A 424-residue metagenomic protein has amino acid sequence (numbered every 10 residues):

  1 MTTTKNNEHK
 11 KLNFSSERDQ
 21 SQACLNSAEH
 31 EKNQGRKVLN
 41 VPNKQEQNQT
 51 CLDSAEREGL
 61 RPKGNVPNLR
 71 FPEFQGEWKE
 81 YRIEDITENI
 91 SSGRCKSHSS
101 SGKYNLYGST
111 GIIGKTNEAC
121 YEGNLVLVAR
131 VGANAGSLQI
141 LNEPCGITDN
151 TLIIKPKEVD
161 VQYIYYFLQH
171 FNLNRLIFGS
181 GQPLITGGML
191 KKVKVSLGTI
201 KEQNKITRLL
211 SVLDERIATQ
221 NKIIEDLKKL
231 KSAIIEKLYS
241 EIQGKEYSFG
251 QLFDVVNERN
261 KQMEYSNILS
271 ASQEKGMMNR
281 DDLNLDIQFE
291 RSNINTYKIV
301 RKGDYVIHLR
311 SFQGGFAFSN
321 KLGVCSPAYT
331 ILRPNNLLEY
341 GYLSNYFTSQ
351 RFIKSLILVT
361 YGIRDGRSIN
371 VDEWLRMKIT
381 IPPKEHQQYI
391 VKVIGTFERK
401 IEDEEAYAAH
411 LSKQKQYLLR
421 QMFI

Functional and structural regions predicted by a protein language model:
M1-D19, A23, S27-K79, M189-K194 (+2 more regions): Amphipathic alpha-helical segments with low aromatic content
M1-N13, E17, A28-E31, N40-K44 (+8 more regions): Glycine-anchored helix-breaking recognition loops at helix->coil/strand junctions
K32, N68-Y107, K237-K261: Non-catalytic DNA-recognition/assembly elements of restriction-modification systems
L69, Y81, T110, F171 (+4 more regions): Structural detector for helix-capping/boundary residues
T87, L168, F253-N257, Q273 (+2 more regions): Hydrophobic aliphatic residues
G108-Q169, F178-G181, T186-L190, T296-F352 (+1 more regions): A short beta-sheet element
I112-I113, L285-I294: Short alpha-helix capping/helix-loop boundary micro-motifs
S272-D286: Short, basic/aromatic beta-hairpin or loop at an interaction surface
